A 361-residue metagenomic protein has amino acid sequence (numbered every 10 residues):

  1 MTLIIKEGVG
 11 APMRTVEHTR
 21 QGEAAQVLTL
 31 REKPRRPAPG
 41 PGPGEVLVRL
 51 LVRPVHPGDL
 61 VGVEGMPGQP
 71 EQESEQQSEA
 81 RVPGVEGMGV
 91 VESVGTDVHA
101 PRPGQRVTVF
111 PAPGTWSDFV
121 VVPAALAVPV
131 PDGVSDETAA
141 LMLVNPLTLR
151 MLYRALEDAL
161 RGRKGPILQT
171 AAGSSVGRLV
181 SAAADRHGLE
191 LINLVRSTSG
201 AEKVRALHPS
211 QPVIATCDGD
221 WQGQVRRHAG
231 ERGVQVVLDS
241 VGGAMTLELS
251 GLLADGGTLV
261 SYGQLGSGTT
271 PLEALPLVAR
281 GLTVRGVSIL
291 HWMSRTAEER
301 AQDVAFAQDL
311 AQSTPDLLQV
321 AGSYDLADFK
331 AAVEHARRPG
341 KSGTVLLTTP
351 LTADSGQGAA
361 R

Functional and structural regions predicted by a protein language model:
T2-A11, A297-R361: C-terminal hydrophobic helical "lid"/dimerization subdomain of Rossmann-like NAD(P)H-dependent oxidoreductases
P37-V55, P67-P113: Glycine-rich beta-strand-centered segment in the early N-terminal region that forms part of a ligand/cofactor-binding
V61, V85, R106-A171: NAD(P)H dinucleotide-binding glycine-rich loop of Rossmann-like/cofactor-binding domains, especially the beta1-alpha1
T115-S117, R196-V204, T269-A274: Short, glycine/polar-rich helix-capping loops at beta-to-alpha or helix-loop-helix junctions that flank or form
L143-D218: Mid-domain Rossmann-like dinucleotide-binding core that forms the NAD(H)/NADP(H) cofactor-binding site
L194-T198, S240, G263, S288: N-terminal Rossmann-fold cofactor-binding loop
D220-E231: Short amphipathic alpha-helix with an adjacent loop that forms part of the alpha/beta core around
A244-S313, T349-R361: Glycine-rich phosphate-binding loop and adjacent beta-alpha segment of Rossmann(oid) nucleotide-cofactor-binding
